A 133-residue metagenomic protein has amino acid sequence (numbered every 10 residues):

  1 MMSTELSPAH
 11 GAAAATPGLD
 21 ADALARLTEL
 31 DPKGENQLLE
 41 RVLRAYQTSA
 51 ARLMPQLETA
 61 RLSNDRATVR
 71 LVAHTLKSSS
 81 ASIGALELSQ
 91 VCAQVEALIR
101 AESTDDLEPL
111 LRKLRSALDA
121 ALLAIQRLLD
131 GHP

Functional and structural regions predicted by a protein language model:
M1-P133: Two-component system phosphorelay core
